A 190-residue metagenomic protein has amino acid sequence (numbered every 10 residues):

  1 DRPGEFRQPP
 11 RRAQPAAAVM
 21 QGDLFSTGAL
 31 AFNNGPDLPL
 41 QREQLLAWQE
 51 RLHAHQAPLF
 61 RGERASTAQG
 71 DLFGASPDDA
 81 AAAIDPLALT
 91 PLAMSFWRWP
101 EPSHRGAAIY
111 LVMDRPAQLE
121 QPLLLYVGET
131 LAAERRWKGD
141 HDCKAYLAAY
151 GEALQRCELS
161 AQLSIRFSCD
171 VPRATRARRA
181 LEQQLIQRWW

Functional and structural regions predicted by a protein language model:
G4-R7: Intrinsic disorder/low-complexity segments enriched in small, polar and charged residues
R11-R12, A18-L131, R176: GIY-YIG nuclease catalytic motif and its immediate N-terminal context
E101, A132-R179: Conserved short loop/helix modules at catalytic or binding sites in compact beta-alpha or helix-hairpin-helix contexts
L185: Serine endopeptidase catalytic core focused on the charge-relay Asp
